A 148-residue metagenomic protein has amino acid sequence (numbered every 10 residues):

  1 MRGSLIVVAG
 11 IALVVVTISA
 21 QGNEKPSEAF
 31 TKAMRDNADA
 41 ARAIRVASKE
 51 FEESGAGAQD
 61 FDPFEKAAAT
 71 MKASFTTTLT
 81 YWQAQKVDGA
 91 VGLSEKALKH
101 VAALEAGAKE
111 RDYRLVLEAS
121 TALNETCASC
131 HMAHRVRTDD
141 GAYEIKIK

Functional and structural regions predicted by a protein language model:
M1-S4: Positively charged n-region of N-terminal signal peptides that target proteins for export
V7-V16: Bacterial N-terminal signal peptides
A20-N124, D139-K148: Extracytoplasmic c-type cytochrome modules immediately beyond a signal peptide or single-pass transmembrane anchor
L123-H134: The canonical Cys-X-X-Cys-His
